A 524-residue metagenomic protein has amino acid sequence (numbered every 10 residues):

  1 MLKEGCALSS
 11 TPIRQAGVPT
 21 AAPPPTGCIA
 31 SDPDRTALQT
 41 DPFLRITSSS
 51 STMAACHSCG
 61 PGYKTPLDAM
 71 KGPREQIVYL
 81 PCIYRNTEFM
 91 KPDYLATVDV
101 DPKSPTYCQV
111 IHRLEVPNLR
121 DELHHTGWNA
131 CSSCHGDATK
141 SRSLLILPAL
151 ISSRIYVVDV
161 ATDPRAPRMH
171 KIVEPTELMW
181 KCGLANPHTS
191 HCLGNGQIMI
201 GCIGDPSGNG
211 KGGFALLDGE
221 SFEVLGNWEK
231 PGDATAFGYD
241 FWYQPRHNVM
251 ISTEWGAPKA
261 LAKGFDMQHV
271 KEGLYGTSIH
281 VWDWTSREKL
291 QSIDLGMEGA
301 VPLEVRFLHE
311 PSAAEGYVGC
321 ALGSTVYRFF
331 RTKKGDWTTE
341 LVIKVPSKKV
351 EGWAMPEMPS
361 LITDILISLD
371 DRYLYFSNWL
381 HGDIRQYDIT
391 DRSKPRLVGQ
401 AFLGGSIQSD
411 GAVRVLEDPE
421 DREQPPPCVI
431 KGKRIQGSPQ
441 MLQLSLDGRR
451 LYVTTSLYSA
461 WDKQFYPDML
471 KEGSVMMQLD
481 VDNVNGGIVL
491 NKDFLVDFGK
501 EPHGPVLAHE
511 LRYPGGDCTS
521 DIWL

Functional and structural regions predicted by a protein language model:
A54-H57, K71-Q76, L80-S141, I146-E174 (+2 more regions): Beta-propeller domains
A55-R74, L123-S141, G183-G194, W242-N248 (+4 more regions): Structural signature of eukaryotic scaffold interfaces centered on beta-propeller domains
G72, L80-M90, G136-S143, P148 (+4 more regions): Short, conserved, GDST-rich strand-edge loop motifs in beta-rich repeat architectures
D93-V100, K211-F222, V270-S286, D468-D482: Beta-propeller blade signature
T97-T106, V157-P167, E220-F222, D283-R287 (+3 more regions): Short loop/turn segments immediately following beta-strands, especially the blade-tip and inter-blade linker loops
V110-H125, K171-G183, W228-A236, K289-G299 (+3 more regions): Surface-exposed loop and turn segments in beta-propeller and other repeat-based domains that flank or scaffold
V160-P245: Asp-box/WD-like beta-propeller blade repeats and closely related beta-sheet repeat scaffolds
P231-S393: Beta-propeller domains
